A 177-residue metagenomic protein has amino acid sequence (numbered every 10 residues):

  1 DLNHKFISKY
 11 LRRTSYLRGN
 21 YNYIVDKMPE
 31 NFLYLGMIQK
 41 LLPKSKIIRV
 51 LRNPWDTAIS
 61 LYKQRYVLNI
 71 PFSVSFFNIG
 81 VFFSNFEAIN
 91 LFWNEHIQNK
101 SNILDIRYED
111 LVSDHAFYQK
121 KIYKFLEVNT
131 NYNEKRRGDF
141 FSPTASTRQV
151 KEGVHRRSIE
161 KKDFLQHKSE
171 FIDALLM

Functional and structural regions predicted by a protein language model:
D1-G19, L61-D105, S113-M177: PAPS-dependent sulfotransferases, especially Golgi type II membrane carbohydrate sulfotransferases
N3, M28-N31, P43, V50 (+2 more regions): Active-site-proximal structural scaffolding
K5-Q39: Glycine-rich phosphate-binding loop used to anchor ATP phosphates in small-molecule kinases, encompassing both
I24-M28, I48-L51, D105-E109, Y123 (+1 more regions): Short beta-strand segments
P29-F32, N53-D56, K63-Q64, E109-S113: Short, solvent-exposed loop/turn segments at secondary-structure junctions
P29-L42, Y66-S73, I122: Short charge-dense sequence patches
I38-K63: Conserved phosphate-donor/acceptor-positioning beta-strand/loop module used by diverse small-molecule
